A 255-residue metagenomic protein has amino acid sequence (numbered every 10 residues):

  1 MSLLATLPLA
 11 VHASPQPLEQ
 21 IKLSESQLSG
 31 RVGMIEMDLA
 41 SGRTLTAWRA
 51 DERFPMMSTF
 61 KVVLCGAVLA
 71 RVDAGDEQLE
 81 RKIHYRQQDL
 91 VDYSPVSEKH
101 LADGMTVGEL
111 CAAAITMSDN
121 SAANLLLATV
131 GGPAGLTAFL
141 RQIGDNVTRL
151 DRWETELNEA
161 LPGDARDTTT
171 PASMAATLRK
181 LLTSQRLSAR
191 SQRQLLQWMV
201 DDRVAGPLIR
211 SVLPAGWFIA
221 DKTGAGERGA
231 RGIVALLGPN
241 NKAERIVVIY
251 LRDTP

Functional and structural regions predicted by a protein language model:
V11-P55: Beta-lactamase-like hydrolase cores
R31, N124-R186: Mid-domain, small-residue-enriched loop/turn segments at the edges of structured enzyme/sensor domains
G42, F54-I83, V247: Active-site SXXK
A70-D89, T137, S188-S191: Short, well-structured active-site flanking segments
L79-V96, V130-G131, W198-M199: Acidic helix-start/capping segments at beta-turn-to-alpha-helix junctions
L90-L125, P133: Conserved catalytic neighborhood of penicillin-recognizing serine enzymes
A176-A225: Conserved active-site loop region of the serine DD-peptidase/beta-lactamase
G206-P255: Short, Gly/Ser/Thr-enriched beta-strand-loop segments that form substrate-interacting elements of hydrolase/peptidase
